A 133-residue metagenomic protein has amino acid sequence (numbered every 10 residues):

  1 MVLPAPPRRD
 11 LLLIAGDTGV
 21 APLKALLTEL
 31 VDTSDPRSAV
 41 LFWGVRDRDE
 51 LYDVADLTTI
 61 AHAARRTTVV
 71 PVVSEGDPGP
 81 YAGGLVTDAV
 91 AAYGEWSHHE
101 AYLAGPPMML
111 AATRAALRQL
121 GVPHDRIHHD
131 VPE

Functional and structural regions predicted by a protein language model:
M1-R8: A short, basic/flexible loop-to-alpha-helix module at the beginning of a structural domain
A5, K24-L27, D53-V54: A short secondary-structure junction signal
R8-R9, P36: Short coil/turn connectors at secondary-structure junctions
R9-L11, H99: Short amphipathic alpha-helical segments
L11-V20: Short, glycine-rich nucleotide/cofactor-binding loops
V20-D32: Histidine-anchored nucleotide/phosphate-binding helix
V31, S38-E133: Reductase modules of NAD(P)H-dependent flavoproteins
